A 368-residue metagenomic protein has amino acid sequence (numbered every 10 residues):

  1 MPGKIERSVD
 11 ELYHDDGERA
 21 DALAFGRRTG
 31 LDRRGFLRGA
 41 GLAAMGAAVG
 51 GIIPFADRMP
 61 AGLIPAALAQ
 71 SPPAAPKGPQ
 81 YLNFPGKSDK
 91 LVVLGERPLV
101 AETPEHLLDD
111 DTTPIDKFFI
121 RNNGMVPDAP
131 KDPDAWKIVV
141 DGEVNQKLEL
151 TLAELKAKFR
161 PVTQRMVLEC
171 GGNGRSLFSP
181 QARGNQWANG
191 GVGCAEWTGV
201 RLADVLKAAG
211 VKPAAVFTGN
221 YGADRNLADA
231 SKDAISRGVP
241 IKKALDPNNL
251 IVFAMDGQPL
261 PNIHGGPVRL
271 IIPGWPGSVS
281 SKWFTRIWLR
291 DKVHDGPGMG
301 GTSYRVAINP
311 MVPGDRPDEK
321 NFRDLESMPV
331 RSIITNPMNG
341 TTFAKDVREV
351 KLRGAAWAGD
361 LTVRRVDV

Functional and structural regions predicted by a protein language model:
M1-G35, D57-A66: N-terminal secretory signal peptides
F25, V49-P54, R58, P180 (+2 more regions): Ubiquitous "structural anchor" signal
G26, A40-G41, M45, P65 (+3 more regions): Enrichment for repetitive, rod-forming helical segments
G35-L63, G354: N-terminal export signals
S71-V368: Structured, non-membrane catalytic/scaffold regions adjacent to prosthetic-group chemistry
